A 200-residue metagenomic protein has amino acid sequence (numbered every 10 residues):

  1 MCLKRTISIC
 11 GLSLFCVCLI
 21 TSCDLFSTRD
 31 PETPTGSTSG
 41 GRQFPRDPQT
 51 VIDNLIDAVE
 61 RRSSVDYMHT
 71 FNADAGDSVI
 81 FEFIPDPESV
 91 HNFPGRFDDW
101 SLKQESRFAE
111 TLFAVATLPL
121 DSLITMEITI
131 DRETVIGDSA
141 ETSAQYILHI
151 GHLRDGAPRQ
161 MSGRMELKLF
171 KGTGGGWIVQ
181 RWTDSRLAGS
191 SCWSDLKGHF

Functional and structural regions predicted by a protein language model:
M1-L12: Bacterial N-terminal signal peptides that target proteins for export
C18-S22: C-terminal motif of bacterial Sec signal peptides marking the signal peptidase cleavage site
C23-R61, H69: Short, low-complexity N-terminal intrinsically disordered segments enriched in polar/charged residues
D24-T38, E141, Q145-I147, G151-F200: Short beta-strand edge/turn micro-motifs at domain boundaries
G41-Q49, E60-S64, P94-L102, P158-Q160: Solvent-exposed, acidic/flexible segments
V51, L55, S63, Y67 (+2 more regions): Stable alpha-helical elements in mature extracytoplasmic
S63-D86: Short, well-ordered alpha-helical segments enriched in acidic and aromatic residues
V90-P158: Surface-exposed, charged secondary-structure patches
